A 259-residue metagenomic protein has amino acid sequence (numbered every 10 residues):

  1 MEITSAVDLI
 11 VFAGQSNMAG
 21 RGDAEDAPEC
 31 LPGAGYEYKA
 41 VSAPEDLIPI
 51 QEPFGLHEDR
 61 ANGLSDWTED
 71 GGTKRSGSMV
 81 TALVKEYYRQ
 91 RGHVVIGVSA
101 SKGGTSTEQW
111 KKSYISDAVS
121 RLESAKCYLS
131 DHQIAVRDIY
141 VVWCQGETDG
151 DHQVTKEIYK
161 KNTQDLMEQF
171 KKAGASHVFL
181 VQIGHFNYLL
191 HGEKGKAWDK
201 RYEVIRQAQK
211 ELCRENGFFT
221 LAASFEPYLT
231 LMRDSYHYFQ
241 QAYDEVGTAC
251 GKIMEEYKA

Functional and structural regions predicted by a protein language model:
M1-A259: Cell-envelope and extracellular/periplasmic
